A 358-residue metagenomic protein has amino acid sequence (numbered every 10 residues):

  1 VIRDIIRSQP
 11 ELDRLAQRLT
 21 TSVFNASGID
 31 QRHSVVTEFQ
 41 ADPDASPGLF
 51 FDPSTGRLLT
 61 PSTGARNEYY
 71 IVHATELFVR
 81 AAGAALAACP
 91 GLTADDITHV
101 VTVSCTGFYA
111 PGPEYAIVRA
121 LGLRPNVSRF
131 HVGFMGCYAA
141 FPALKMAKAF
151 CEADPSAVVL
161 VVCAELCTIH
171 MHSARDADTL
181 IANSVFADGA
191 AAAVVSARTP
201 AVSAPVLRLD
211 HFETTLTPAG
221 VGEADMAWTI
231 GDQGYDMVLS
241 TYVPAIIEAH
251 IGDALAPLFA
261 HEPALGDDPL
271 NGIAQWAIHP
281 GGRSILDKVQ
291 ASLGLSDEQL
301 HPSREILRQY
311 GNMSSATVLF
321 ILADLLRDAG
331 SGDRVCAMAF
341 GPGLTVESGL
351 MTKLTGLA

Functional and structural regions predicted by a protein language model:
V1-Y69, V158, C167, S173-P257 (+2 more regions): Condensing-enzyme catalytic core mediating Claisen C-C bond formation in acyl metabolism
V23, S27-G122, L265-L286: Conserved beta-ketoacyl condensing-enzyme motif
N25-I29, H73-C89, A190, I246-P263 (+1 more regions): Short, well-ordered amphipathic alpha-helical segments that serve as non-catalytic structural scaffolds within diverse
P61-S62, D95-H99, L121-G133, A174-D178 (+1 more regions): Glycine/charged-rich beta-loop-alpha catalytic/anionic-binding loops adjacent to active sites
Y69, V79, C105-G107, R124-N126 (+5 more regions): Claisen-condensing/thiolase-fold acyl-transfer catalytic domains that form or cleave C-C bonds in fatty acid
F108-L123, V161-H172, G222-W228, L286-L300: Acidic-glycine-rich active-site phosphate/pyrophosphate-binding loop
P111-Y115, P142-K145, H170-D176, V221-G222 (+1 more regions): Short acidic, glycine/serine/threonine-rich loops at helix termini
P125-V127, V132, P142-M146, C163-D188: Active-site glycine-rich loop that binds ribose-phosphate moieties when present
